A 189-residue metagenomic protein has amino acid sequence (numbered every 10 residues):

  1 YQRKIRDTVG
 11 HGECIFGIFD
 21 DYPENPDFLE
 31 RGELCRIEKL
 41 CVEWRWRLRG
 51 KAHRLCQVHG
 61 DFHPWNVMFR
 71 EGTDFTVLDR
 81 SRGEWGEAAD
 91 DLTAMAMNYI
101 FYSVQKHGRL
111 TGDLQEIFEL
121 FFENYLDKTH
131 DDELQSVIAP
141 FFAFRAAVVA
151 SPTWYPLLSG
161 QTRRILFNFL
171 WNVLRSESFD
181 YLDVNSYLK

Functional and structural regions predicted by a protein language model:
Y1-R47, S151: Active-site catalytic-loop/activation-segment of kinase and kinase-like phosphoryl-transfer enzymes
V9, E24-C35, G108-G112, V137 (+2 more regions): Charge-dense, low-complexity intrinsically disordered segments
G32-L40, G112-F121, T162-V173: Extended, well-ordered alpha-helical scaffold segments
V42-D90: Active-site acidic catalytic loop and adjacent metal/ATP-binding pocket of ATP-dependent phosphoryl transfer enzymes
A89-T129, A143-Q161: Active-site activation/catalytic loop segments of kinase-like enzymes and analogous catalytic loops in related
H130-F142: All-alpha amphipathic helical-bundle segments outside canonical DNA-binding/catalytic cores that form hydrophobic
P152-K189: Regulatory N- and C-terminal appendages and interdomain linkers associated with kinase/kinase-like NTP transferase
